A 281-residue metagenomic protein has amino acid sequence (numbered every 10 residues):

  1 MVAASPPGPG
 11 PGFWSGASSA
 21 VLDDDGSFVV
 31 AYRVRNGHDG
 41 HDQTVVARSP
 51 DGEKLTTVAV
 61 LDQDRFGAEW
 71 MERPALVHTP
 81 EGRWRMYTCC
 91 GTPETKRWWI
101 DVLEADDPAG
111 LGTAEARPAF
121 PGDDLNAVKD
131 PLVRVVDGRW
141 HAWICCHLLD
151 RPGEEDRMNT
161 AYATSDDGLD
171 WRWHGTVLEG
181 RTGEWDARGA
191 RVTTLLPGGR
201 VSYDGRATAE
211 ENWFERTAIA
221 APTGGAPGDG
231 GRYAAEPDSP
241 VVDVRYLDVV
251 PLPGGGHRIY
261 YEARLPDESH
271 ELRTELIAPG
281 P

Functional and structural regions predicted by a protein language model:
M1-E69, V77-R188, L196-V242, P251-P281: Beta-rich carbohydrate-recognition and catalytic domains
R73: Peripheral membrane lipid-binding modules
D248: Conserved active-site neighborhood of enzyme catalytic/cofactor-binding cores
